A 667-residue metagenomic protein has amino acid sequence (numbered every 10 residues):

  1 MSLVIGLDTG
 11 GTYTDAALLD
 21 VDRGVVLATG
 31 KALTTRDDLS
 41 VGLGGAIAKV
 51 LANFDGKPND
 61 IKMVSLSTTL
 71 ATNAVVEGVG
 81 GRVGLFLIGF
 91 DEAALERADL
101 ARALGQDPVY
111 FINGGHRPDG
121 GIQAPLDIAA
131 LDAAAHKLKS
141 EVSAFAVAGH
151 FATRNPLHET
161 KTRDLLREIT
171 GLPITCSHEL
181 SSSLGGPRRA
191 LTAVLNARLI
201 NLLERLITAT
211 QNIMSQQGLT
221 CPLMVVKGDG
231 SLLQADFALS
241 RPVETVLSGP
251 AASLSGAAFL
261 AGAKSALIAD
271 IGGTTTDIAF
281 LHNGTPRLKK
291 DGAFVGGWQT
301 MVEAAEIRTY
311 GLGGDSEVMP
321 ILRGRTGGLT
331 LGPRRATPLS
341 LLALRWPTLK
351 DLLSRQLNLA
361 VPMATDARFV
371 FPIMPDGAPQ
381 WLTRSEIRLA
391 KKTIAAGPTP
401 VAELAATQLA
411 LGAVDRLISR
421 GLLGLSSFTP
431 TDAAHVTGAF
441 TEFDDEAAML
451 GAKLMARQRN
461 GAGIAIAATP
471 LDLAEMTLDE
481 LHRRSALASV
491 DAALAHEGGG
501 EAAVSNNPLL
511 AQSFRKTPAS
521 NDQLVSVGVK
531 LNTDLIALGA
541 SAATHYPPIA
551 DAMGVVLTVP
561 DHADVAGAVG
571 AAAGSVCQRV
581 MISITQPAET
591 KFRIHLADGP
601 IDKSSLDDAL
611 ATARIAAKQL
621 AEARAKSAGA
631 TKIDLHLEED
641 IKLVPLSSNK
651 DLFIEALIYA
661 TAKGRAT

Functional and structural regions predicted by a protein language model:
M1-T667: N-terminally biased helix-coil "hinge/interface" segments that flank
